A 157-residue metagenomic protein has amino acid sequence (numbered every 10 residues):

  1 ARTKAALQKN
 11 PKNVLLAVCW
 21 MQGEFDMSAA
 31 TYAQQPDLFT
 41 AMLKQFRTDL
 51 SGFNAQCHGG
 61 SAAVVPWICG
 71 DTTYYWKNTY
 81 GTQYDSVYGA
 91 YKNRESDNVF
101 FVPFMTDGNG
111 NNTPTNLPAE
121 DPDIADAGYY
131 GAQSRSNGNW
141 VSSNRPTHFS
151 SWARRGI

Functional and structural regions predicted by a protein language model:
A1-I157: Cell-envelope and extracellular/periplasmic
